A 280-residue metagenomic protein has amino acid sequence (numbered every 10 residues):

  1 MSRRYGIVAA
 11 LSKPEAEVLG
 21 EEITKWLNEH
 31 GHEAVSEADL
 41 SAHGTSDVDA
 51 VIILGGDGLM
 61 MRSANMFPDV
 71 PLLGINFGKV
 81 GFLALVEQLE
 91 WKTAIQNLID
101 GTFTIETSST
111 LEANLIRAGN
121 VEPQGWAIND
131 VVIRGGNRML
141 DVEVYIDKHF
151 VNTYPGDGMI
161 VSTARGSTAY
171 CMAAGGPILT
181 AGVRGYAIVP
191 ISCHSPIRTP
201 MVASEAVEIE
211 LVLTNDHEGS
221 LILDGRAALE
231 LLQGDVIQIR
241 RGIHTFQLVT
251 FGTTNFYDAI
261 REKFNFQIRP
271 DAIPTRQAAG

Functional and structural regions predicted by a protein language model:
M1-L54, N65-M66, Q88-E106, L115-Q124 (+1 more regions): ATP/NTP phosphate-donor binding region
A10, I52, G56, N76 (+2 more regions): A residue-level signal for conserved active-site and pocket-lining positions in enzyme catalytic cores
G56-L59, G78-V80, R165-S167: Short glycine-rich anion-binding loops that position phosphate/pyrophosphate groups of nucleotides and phosphorylated
R62-G78: Gly/Ser-rich helix-loop-strand patches that form or flank binding pockets for ribonucleotide-derived cofactors
M66-F67, L179-T180, A203: Short, conserved loop/helix-junction motifs that constitute active-site signature segments in enzyme catalytic cores
V80-D157: Catalytic core of DAGKc-family lipid kinases
I133, I146, F150, T199-G280: ATP/nucleoside-binding phosphotransfer catalytic cores, i.e., glycine-rich phosphate-binding loops
N152-I197: Gly/Ser/Thr-rich active-site loops/lids in small-molecule metabolic enzymes that frequently grip phosphoryl groups
